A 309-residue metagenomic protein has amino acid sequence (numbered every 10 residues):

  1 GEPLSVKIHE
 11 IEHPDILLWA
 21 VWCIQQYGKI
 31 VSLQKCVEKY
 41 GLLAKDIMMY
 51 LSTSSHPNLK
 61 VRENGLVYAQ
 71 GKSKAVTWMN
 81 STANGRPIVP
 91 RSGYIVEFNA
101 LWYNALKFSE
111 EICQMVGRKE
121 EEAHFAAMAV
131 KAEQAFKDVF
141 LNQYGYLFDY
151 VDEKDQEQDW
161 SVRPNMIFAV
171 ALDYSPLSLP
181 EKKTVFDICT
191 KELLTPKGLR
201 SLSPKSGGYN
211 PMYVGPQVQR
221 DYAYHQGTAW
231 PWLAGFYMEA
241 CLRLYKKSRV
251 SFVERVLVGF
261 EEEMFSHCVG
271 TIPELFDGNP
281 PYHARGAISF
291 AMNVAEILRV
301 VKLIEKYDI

Functional and structural regions predicted by a protein language model:
G1-Q70, V96-N99, Y103, T228-V253 (+2 more regions): Aromatic-rich carbohydrate-recognition surfaces in CAZymes
P3-L17, N80, N84-A100, D149-L177 (+2 more regions): Solvent-exposed loop and edge beta-strand segments that line ligand/cofactor-binding and catalytic clefts
Q34, E38, V89-S92, V96 (+4 more regions): Charge-dense, low-complexity intrinsically disordered segments
M49-Y68, Y103-Y213, R255, E262-V294: Catalytic cores of carbohydrate-active enzymes
E63-R86: Short, flexible helix-coil linker/hinge segments at the edges of structured domains or between repeats
E111, K119, Q226, R243 (+1 more regions): Terminal accessory carbohydrate-recognition/targeting modules of carbohydrate-active enzymes
K119, A126, A135, G208-A240: Amphipathic, soluble alpha/beta structural segments
G270-P273, E305-I309: C-terminal non-catalytic interaction modules
